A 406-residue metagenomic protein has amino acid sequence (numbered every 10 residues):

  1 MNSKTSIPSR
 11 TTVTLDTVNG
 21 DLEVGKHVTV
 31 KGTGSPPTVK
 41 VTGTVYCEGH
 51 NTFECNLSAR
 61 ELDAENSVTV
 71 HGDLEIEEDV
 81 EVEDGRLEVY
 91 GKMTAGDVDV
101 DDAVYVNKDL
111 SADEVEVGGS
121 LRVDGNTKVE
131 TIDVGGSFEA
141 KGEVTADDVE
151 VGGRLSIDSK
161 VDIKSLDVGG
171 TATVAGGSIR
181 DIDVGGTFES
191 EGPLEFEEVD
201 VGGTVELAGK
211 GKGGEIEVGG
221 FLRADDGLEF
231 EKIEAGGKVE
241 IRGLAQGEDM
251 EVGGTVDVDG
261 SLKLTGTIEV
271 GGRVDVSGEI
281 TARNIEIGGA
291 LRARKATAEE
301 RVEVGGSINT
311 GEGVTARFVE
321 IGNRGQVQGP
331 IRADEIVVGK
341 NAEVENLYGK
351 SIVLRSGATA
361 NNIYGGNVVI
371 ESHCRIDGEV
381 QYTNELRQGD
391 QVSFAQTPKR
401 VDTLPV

Functional and structural regions predicted by a protein language model:
M1-V406: Extended beta-solenoid/beta-helix repeat architectures
